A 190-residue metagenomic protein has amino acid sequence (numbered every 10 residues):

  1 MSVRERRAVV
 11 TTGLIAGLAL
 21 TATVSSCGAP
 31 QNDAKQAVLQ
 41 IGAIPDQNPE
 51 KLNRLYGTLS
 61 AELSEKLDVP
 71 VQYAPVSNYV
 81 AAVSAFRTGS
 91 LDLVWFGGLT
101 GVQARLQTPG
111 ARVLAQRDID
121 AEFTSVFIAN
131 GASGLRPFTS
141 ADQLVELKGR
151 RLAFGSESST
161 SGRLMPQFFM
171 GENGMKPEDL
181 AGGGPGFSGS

Functional and structural regions predicted by a protein language model:
T12-T23: Bacterial N-terminal signal peptides
V24, G28-Q31: Bacterial signal peptide processing site
Q36-Y56: Extracytoplasmic "Venus flytrap"
P49-P70: Short, polar/charged alpha-helical segment
P70-S77, W95, P177-S190: Short beta-strand-to-loop elements that line the ligand-binding cleft of bilobed periplasmic-binding protein-like
V80-V94, L99, Q107-T108, G189-S190: Short helices/loops that flank or line small-molecule/ion binding pockets
A104-Q116, P177: Ligand-binding "clamshell"
R117-G182: A conserved helix-loop-strand patch within extracytoplasmic ligand-binding domains of the periplasmic binding
